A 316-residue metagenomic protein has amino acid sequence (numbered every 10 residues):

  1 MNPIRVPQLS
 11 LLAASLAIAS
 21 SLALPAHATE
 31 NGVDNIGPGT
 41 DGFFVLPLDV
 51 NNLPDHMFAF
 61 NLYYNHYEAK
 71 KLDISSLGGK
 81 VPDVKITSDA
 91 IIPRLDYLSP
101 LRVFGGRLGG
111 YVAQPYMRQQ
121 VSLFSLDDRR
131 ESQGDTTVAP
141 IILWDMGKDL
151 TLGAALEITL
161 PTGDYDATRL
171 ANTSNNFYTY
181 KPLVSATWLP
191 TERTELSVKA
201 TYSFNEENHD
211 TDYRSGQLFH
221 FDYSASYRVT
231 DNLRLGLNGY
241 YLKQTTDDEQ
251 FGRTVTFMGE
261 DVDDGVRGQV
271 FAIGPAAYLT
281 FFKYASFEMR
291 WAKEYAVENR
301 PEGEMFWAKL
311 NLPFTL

Functional and structural regions predicted by a protein language model:
E30, L48-M57, A69, S99-G109 (+7 more regions): Short loop/turn motifs that connect adjacent beta-strands in outer-membrane beta-barrel proteins
E30-P38, H66-A90, F124-R129, L170-A171: Surface-exposed strand-loop-strand hairpins of Gram-negative outer-membrane beta-barrel proteins
I36-G37, F60-H66, G110-Y116, A154-L160 (+4 more regions): Transmembrane beta-barrel strands of outer-membrane/channel proteins
H56, K85-P93, R130-T136, S174-Y180 (+3 more regions): Residues that define the transmembrane beta-barrel architecture of outer-membrane proteins
L62, P93-Y97, V138-W144, L156 (+6 more regions): Residues on the lipid-exposed face of transmembrane beta-strands in outer-membrane beta-barrel proteins
A69-D73, L77-G79, D212-L316: Outer membrane beta-barrel transmembrane domains
I86-V138: Long, hydrophobic/aromatic-enriched structural stretches that serve as scaffold segments
P115-N208, D212-R214, E260, D264-G268: Outer-membrane pore/translocation modules
